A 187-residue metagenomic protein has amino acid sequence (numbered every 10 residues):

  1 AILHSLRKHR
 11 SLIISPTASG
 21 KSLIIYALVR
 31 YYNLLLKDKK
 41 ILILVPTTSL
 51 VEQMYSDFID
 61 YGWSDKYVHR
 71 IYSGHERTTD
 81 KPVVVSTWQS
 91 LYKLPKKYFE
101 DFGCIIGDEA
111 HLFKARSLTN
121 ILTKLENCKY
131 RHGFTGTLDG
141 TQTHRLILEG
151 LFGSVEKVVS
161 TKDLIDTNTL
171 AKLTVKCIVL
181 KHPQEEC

Functional and structural regions predicted by a protein language model:
A1-H9: N-terminal pre-P-loop "Q-motif" helix
K8-R30: Walker A/P-loop
I24-Y32, M54, I121: Hydrophobic residues on the short alpha-helix immediately C-terminal to a glycine-rich phosphate/catalytic loop
Y32-K39, G62-D65, K129, E156: Post-Walker A helix-loop "phosphate-sensing" segment adjacent to the P-loop in P-loop NTPases
I41, T48-Y72: Conserved helix-turn-beta segment of the N-terminal RecA-like "Helicase ATP-binding" lobe in SF1/SF2 helicases
T47, S86-S90, F134-L138: A short beta-strand-to-loop transition that corresponds to the Sensor-1 phosphate-sensing loop of AAA+ P-loop ATPases
S73-C104, A115-N120: Conserved helix/coil segment N-terminal to the catalytic DExD/H
G103, H111-T174: Post-DEXD/H (motif II) to motif III coupling segment of the RecA-like Helicase ATP-binding lobe
